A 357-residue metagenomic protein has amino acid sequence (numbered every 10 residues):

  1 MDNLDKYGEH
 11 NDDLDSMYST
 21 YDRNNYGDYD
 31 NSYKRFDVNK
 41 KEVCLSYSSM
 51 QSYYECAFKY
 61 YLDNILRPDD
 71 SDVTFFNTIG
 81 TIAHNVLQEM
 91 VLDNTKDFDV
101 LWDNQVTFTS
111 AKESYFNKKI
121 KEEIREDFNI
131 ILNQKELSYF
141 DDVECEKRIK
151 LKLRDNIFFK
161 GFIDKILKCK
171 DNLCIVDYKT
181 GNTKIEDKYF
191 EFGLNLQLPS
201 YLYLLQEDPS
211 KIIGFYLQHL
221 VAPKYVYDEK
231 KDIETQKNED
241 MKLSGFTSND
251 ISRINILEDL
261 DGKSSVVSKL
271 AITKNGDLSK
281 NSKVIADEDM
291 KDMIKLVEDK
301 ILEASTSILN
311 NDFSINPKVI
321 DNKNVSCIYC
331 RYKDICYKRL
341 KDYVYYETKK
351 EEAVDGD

Functional and structural regions predicted by a protein language model:
M1-D357: RecB-family 4Fe-4S metal-dependent nuclease core
